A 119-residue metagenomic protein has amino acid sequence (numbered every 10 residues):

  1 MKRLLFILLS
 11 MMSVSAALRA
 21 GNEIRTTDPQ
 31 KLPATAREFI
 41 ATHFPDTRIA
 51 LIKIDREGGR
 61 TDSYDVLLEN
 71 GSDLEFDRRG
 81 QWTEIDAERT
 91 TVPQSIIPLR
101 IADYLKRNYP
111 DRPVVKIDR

Functional and structural regions predicted by a protein language model:
L4-S13: Sec-dependent N-terminal signal peptides
S13-R19: Hydrophobic alpha-helical segments of integral membrane proteins
G21-R119: Interaction-mediating elements
